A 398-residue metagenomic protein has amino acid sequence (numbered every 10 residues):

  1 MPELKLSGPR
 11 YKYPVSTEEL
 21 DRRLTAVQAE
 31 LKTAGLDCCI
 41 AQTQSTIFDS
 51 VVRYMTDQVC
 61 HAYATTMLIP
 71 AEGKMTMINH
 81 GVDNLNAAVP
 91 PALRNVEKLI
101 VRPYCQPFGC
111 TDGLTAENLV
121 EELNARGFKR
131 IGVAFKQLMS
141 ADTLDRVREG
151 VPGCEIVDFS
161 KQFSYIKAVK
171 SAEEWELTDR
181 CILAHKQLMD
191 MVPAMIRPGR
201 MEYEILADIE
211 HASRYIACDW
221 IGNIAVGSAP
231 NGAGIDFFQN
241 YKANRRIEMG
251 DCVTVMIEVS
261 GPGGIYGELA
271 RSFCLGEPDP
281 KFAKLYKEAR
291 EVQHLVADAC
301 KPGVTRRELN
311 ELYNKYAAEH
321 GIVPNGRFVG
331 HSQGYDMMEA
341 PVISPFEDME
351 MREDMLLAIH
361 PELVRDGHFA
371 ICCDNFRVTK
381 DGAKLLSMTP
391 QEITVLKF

Functional and structural regions predicted by a protein language model:
M1-F398: Active-site neighborhoods and metal-handling regions in enzymes and metal-associated proteins
